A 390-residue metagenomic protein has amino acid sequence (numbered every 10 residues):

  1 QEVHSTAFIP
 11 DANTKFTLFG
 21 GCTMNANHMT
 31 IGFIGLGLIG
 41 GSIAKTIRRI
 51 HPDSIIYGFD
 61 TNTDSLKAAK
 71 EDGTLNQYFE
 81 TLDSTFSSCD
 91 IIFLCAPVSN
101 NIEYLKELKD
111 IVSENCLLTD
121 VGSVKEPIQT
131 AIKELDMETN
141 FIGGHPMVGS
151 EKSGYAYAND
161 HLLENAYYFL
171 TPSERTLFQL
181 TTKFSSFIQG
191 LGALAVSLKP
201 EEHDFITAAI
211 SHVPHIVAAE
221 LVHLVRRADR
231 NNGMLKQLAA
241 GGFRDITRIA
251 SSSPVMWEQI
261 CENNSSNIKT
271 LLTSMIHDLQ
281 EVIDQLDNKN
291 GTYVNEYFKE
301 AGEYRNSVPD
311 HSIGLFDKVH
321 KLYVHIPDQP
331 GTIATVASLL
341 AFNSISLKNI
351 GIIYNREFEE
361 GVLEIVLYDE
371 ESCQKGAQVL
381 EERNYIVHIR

Functional and structural regions predicted by a protein language model:
P10-T23: Short, Lys/Arg-enriched N-terminal segments with co-localized hydrophobic residues within the first ~10-30 amino acids
M24-F86: NAD(P)+-binding Rossmann beta1-loop-alpha1 motif at the extreme N-terminus of oxidoreductases
L82-V112, L117: Rossmann-like NAD(P)-binding element
Y104-A156: Rossmann-like NAD(P)(H) cofactor-binding subdomain of soluble oxidoreductases
L162-I249: Internal alpha-helical scaffold of NAD(P)-dependent oxidoreductase catalytic cores
N231-A301: Interdomain hinge/lid region at the active-site interface of Rossmann-like NAD(P)-dependent oxidoreductases
Y304-R390: A conserved regulatory-domain signal marking ACT and ACT-like small-molecule sensing domains and adjacent regulatory
